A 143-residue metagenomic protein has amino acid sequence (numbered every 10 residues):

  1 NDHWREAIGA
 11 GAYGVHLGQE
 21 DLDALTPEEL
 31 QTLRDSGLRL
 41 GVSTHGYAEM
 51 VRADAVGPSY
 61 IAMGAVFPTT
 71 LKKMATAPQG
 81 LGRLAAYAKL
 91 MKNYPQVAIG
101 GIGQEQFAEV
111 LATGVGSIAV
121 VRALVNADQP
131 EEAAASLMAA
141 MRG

Functional and structural regions predicted by a protein language model:
N1-L30, G37-V51, S59-G64, A98: Catalytic beta/alpha-barrel core
D2-H3, T44-A48, I102-E105, G116 (+1 more regions): Short beta->alpha linker loops
W4, M50, L84, F107-A108 (+1 more regions): Generic hydrophobic/aromatic pocket-lining and core-packing "Φ" positions
R5-A7, A53, K89, V110: Structural motif
I8, D54, E131-A135: Residues within alpha-helical segments
A10, V56, A112-G114: Structural motif
G18-E29, A62-A75, F107-A140: Glycine-rich phosphate-binding active-site loops on the catalytic face of alpha/beta enzymes
P27-G46, M74-Q104, L137-G143: Alpha-helix-loop-beta-strand connector modules within alpha/beta enzyme cores
